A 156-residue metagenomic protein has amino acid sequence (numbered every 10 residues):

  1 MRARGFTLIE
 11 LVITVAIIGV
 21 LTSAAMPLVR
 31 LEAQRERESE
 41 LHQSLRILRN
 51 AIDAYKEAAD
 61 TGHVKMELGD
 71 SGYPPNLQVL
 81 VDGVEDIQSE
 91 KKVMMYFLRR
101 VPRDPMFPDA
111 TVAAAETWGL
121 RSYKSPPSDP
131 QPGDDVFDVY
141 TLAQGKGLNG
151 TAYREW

Functional and structural regions predicted by a protein language model:
R2-V29: N-terminal single-pass transmembrane signal-anchor helix
G19, M26, Q34, K91-M94 (+1 more regions): Preference for short coil/turn "hinge" residues that link or interrupt alpha-helices
V29, E36, K65-L68: Conserved short-loop catalytic and cofactor-binding motifs
A33-D60, G72: Membrane-proximal N-terminal amphipathic helix
D53-W156: Low-complexity, acidic interaction segments enriched in glycine
